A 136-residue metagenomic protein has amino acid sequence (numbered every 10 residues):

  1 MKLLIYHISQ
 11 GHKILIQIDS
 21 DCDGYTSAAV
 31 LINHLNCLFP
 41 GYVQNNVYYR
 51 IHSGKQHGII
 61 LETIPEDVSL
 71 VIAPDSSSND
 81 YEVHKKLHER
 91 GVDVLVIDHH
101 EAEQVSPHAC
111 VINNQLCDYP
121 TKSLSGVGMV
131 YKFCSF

Functional and structural regions predicted by a protein language model:
M1-F136: Replace "Mg2+/Mn2+-dependent" with "divalent metal-dependent
